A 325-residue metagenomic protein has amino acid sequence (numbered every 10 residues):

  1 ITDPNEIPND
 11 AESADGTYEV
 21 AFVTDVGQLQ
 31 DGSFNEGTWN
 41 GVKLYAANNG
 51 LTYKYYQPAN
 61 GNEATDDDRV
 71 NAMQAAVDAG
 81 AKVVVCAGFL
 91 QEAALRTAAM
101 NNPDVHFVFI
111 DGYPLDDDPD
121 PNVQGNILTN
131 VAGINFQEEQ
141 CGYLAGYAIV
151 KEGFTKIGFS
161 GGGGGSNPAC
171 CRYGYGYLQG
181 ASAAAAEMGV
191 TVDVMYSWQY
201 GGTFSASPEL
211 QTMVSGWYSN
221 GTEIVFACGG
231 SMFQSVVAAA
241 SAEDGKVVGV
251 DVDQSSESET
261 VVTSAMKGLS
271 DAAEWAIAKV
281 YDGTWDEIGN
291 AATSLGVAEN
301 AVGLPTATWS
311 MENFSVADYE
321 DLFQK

Functional and structural regions predicted by a protein language model:
I1-K325: A residue-level marker of the well-folded mature domains of exported/periplasmic proteins
